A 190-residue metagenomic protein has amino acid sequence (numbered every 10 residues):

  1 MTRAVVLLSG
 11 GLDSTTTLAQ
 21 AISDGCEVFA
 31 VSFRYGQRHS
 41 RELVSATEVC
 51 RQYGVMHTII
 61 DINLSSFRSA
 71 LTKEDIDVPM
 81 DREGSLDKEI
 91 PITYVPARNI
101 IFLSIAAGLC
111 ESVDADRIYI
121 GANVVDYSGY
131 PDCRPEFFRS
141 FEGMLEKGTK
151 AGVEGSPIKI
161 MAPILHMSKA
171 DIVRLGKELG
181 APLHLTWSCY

Functional and structural regions predicted by a protein language model:
M1-L179: ATP-dependent adenylation/nucleotidyltransferase module used to activate substrates
E178-Y190: Immediate flanking context of iron-sulfur cluster ligation sites
